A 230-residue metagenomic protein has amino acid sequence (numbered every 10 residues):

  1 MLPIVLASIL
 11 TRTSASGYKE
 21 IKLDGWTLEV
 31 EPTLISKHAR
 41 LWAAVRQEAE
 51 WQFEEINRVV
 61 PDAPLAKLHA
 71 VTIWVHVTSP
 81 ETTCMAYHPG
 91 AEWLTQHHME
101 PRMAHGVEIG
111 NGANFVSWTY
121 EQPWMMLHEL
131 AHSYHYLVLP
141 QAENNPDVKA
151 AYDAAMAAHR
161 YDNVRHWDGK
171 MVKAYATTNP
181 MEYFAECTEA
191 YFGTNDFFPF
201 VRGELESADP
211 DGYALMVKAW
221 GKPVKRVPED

Functional and structural regions predicted by a protein language model:
M1-T11: Sec-dependent N-terminal signal peptides of Gram-negative exported proteins
I9-E20: Short acidic, Pro/Gly- and aromatic-enriched capping/linker segments at domain boundaries
G17, Y120-W124, A174: Alpha-helical hydrophobic/aromatic positions enriched in membrane-embedded helices and signal peptides
Y18, L23, L68-A70: Extracytoplasmic
E20-A43, N111: Acidic/histidine-rich, surface-exposed loop or edge segments in extracytoplasmic proteins
I35-S36, T78-E81, A190-F192: Short, solvent-exposed loop/turn segments at secondary-structure junctions
W42, R46-A157, Y213: Acidic/His-rich structured neighborhood in mature extracellular/periplasmic domains
W93-A104, A150-D230: Metalloprotease/metallohydrolase-associated module, dominated by Zn2+-dependent proteases
